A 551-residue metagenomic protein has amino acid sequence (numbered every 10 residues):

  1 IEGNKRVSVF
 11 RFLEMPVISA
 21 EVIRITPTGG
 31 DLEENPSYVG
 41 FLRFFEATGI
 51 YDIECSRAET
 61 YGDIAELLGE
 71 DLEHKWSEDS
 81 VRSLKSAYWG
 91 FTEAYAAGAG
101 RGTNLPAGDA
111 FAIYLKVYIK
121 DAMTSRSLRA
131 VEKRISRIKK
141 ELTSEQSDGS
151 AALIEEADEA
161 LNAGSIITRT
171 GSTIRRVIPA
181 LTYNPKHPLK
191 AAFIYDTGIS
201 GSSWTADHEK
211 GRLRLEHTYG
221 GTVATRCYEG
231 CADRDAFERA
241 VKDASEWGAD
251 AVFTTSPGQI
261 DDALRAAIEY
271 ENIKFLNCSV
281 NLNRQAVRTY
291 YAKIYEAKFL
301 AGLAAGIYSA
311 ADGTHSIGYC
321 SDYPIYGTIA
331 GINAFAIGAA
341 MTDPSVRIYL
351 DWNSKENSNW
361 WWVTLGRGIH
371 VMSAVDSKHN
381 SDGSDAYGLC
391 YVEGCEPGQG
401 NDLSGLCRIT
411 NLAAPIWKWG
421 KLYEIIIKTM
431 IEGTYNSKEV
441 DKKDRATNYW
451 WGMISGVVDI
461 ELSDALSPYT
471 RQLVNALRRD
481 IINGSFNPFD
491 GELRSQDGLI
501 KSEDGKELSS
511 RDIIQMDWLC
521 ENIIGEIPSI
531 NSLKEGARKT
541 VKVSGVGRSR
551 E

Functional and structural regions predicted by a protein language model:
I1-Y38: A short, basic-hydrophobic beta/loop patch
P16, I64-H74, A94, T342 (+3 more regions): Short hydrophobic alpha-helical module
E34-I174: An acidic, glycine-rich, mixed-charge low-complexity segment common to nucleic-acid enzymes
G171-E551: A residue-level marker of the well-folded mature domains of exported/periplasmic proteins
